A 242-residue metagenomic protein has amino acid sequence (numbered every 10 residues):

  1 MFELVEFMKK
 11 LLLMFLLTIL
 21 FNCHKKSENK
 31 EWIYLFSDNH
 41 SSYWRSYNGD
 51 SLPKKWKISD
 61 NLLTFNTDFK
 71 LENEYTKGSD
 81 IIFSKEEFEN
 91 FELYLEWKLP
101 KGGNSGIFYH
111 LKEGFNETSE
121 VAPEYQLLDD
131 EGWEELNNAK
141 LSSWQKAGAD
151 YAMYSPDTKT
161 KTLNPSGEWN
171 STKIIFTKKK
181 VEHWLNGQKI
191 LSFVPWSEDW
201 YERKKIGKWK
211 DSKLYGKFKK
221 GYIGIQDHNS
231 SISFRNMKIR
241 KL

Functional and structural regions predicted by a protein language model:
M1-N29: Bacterial Sec-dependent N-terminal signal peptides
C23-L242: Carbohydrate-interacting regions of secretory-pathway proteins
